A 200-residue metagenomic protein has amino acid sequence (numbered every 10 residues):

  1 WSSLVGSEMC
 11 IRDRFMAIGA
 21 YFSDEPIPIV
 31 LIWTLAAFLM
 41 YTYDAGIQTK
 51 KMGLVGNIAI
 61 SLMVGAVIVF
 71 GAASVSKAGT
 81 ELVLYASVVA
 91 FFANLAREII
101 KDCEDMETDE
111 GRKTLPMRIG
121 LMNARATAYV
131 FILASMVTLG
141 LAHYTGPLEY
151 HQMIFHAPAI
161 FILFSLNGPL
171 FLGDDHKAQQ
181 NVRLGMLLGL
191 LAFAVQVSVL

Functional and structural regions predicted by a protein language model:
W1-I11: Single conserved hydrophobic/aromatic residue that forms the stacking wall/gate of nucleotide- or nucleobase-binding
S7-E8, Y41-M63, E110-A126, G168-L191: Interhelical loop and helix-boundary elements at the membrane-water interface of polytopic inner-membrane proteins
R12-A17, L39, A134-L139, L188-A192: Hydrophobic, membrane-inserted alpha-helices
F15-L31, V67-V88, G140-H151, V195-L200: Helix-coil boundary and interhelical linker segments in multi-pass alpha-helical membrane proteins
I32, I60-T108, L121-L133: Functional transmembrane core segments of multi-pass inner-membrane proteins
A37-G46, G65-A66, V88-C103, I160-G168: Transmembrane alpha-helical segments that form the membrane-embedded catalytic/substrate-channel core of multi-pass
P116-R118, M122-I162: Glycine/small-residue-rich hydrophobic helix-like segments
Y144-L200: Extended hydrophobic alpha-helices typical of membrane-associated regions
